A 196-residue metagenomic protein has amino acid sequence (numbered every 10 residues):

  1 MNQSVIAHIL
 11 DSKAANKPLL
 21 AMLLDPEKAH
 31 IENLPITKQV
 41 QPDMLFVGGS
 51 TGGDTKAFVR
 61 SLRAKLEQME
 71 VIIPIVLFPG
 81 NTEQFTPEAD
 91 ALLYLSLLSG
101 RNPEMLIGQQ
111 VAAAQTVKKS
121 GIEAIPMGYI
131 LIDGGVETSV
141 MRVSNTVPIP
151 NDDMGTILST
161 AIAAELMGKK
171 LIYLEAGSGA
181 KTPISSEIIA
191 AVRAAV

Functional and structural regions predicted by a protein language model:
N2-S4: Conserved phosphate-binding loops in N-terminal lobes of ATP-dependent enzymes of the actin/Hsp70/sugar-kinase
I6-I9: Non-catalytic structural scaffold of enzyme domains
A15-L19, D25-V71, I75, P79-V196: Alpha/beta enzyme core
